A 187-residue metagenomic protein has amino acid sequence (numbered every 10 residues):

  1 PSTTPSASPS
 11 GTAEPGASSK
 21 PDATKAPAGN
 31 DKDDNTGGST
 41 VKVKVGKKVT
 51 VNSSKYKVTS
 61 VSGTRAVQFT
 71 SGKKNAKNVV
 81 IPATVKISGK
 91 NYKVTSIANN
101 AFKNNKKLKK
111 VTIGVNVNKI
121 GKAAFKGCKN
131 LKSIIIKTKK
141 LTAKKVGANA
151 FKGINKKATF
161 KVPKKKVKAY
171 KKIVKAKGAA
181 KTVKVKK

Functional and structural regions predicted by a protein language model:
P1-K44: Ser/Thr/Gly/Pro-rich low-complexity, disordered linker/stalk segments of secreted and cell-surface proteins
S18, T24, K44, K48 (+3 more regions): Polycationic, low-complexity disordered segments in secreted or periplasmic proteins
S19, P27-K32, G72-N75, F102 (+1 more regions): Intrinsic disorder/low-complexity signature
K20, T64, K74-S96, K106-K119 (+3 more regions): Structural signature of tandem-repeat unit edges
N35-K90, T95-K106: N-terminal segments that cap or nucleate solenoid repeat domains
N99-N100, G121-A124, G147-A150: Consensus positions within tandem repeat domains that build extended binding/scaffold surfaces
K126, A148-G153, K172-K177: A structural signal for leucine-rich repeat
